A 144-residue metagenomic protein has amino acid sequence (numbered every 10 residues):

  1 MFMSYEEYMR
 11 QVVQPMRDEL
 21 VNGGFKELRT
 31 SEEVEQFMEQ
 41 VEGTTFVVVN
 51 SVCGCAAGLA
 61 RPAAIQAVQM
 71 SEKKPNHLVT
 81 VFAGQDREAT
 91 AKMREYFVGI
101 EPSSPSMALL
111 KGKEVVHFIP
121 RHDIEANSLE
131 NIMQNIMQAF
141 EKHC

Functional and structural regions predicted by a protein language model:
M1-V41, F140, C144: N-terminal leader/targeting and pre-domain segments
T30, V49-N50, G58, V81: Short His-Asn-centered micro-motif
V41-C53: Short active-site neighborhood of thiol/selenol oxidoreductases, capturing the structured segment around
V49, K73-T90: Thiol-based oxidoreductase modules, predominantly thioredoxin-like and allied folds used for disulfide exchange
G58-M70: Typically the conserved alpha-helix immediately C-terminal to a functionally engaged Cys/Sec in thioredoxin-like
M70-P75, S128: Short cysteine/histidine-rich metal-coordination sites, predominantly Zn2+-binding motifs
F82-S104: Short Fe-S-cluster ligation motifs
I100-C144: Non-catalytic, surface beta->alpha helical segment in thiol-disulfide oxidoreductase systems
